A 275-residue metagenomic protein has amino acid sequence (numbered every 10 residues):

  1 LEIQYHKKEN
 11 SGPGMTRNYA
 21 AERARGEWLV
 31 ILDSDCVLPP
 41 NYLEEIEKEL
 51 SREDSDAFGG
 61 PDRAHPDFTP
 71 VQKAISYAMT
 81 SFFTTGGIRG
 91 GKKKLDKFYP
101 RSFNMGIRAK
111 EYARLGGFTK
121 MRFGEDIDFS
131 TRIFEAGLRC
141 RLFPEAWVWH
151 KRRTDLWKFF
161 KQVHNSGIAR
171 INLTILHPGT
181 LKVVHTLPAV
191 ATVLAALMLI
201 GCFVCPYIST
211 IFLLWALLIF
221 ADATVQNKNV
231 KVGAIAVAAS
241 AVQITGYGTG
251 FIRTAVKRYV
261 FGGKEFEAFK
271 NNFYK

Functional and structural regions predicted by a protein language model:
K8-A24, E45, L95, Y99-F103: Glycine-rich, basic loop-to-helix element that forms the pyrophosphate-binding segment of sugar-nucleotide handling
R25-G26, N104-L115: Conserved nucleotide-sugar donor-binding and metal-coordinating catalytic region shared by glycosyltransferases
L29: Short aromatic/hydrophobic "clamp" motif used to bind/position activated sugar donors
D33-V37: The conserved acidic donor/metal-binding loop of glycosyltransferases
N41-K73, Y77, W147, K151: Conserved donor NDP-sugar-binding/catalytic core segment of glycosyltransferases
G60-P66, I75-F98, A113, L176: Short, flexible, basic/aromatic active-site loop/helix in glycosyltransferases
A113, T119-L181: Catalytic donor/gating beta->alpha subdomain of glycosyltransferases that bind UDP-sugars
A191-V260: Membrane-embedded multi-pass helical conduit in multi-pass membrane proteins, especially envelope-biosynthetic
